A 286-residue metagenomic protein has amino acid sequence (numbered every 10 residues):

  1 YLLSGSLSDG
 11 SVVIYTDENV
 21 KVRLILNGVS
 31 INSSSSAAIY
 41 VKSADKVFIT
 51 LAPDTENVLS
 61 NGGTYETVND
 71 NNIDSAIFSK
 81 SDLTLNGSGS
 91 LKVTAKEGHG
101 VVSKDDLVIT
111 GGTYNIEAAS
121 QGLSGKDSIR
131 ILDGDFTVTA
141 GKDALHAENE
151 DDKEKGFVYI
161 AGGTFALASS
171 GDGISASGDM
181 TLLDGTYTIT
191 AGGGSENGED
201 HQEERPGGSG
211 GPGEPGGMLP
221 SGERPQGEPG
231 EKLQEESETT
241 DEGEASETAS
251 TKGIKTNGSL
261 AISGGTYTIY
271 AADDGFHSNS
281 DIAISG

Functional and structural regions predicted by a protein language model:
Y1-G286: A composition-driven surface/loop motif
